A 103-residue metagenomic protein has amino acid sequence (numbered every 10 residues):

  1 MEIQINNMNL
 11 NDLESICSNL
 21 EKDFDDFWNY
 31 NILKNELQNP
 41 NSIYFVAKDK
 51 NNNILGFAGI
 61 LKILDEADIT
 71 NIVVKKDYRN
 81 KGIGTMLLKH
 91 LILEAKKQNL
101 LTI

Functional and structural regions predicted by a protein language model:
E2-I5: Extreme N-terminal starter segment of soluble prokaryotic enzymes
N7-R79, T85-E94, Q98: Acetyl-CoA-dependent GNAT
L101: Short acidic/polar active-site loop segments enriched in Thr and Asp
